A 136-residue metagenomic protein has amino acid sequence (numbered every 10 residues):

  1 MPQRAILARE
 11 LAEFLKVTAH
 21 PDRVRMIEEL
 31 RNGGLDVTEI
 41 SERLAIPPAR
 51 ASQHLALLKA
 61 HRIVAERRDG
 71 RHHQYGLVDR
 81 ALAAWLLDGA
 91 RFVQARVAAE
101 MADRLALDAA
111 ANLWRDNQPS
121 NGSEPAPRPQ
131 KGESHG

Functional and structural regions predicted by a protein language model:
M1-E10, A81-G136: Amphipathic alpha-helical dimerization/coiled-coil segments that flank or bridge DNA-binding/regulatory modules
P2, I6-A49, D69-L82: N-terminal helix-turn-helix DNA-binding core of bacterial DNA-binding proteins
E42, Q53, K59-A60: Alpha-helical residues within the helix-turn-helix
R50-S52, H73, N117, P129: Intrinsically disordered, low-complexity regions enriched in polar/acidic and amide residues
